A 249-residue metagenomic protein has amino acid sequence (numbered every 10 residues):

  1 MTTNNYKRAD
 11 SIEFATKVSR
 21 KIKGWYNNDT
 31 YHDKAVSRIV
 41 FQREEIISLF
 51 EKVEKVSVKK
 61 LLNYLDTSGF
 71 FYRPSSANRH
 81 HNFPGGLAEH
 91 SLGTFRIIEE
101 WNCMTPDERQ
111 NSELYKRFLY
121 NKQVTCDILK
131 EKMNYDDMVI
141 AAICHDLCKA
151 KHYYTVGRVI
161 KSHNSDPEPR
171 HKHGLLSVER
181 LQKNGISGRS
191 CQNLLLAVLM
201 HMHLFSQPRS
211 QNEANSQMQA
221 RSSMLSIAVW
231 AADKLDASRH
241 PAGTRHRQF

Functional and structural regions predicted by a protein language model:
N5-S162: Acidic/His-rich, divalent-metal-binding segments that scaffold phosphate/diphosphate chemistry
A77-G85, E89-H90, R96, L114-R245: Divalent metal-dependent catalytic cores for phosphoryl transfer on phosphate-bearing substrates
R247-F249: Charged, cofactor-coupling segments
